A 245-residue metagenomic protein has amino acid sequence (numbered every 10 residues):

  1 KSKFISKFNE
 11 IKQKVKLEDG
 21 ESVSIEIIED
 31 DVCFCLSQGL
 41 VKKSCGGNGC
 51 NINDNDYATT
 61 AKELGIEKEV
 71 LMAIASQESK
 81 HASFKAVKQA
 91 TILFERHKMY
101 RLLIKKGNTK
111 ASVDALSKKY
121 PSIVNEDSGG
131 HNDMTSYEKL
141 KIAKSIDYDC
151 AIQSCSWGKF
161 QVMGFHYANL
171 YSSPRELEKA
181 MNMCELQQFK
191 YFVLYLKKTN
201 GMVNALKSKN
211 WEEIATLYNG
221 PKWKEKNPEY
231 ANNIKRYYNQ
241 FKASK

Functional and structural regions predicted by a protein language model:
K1-K245: Cell-wall glycan-active module
